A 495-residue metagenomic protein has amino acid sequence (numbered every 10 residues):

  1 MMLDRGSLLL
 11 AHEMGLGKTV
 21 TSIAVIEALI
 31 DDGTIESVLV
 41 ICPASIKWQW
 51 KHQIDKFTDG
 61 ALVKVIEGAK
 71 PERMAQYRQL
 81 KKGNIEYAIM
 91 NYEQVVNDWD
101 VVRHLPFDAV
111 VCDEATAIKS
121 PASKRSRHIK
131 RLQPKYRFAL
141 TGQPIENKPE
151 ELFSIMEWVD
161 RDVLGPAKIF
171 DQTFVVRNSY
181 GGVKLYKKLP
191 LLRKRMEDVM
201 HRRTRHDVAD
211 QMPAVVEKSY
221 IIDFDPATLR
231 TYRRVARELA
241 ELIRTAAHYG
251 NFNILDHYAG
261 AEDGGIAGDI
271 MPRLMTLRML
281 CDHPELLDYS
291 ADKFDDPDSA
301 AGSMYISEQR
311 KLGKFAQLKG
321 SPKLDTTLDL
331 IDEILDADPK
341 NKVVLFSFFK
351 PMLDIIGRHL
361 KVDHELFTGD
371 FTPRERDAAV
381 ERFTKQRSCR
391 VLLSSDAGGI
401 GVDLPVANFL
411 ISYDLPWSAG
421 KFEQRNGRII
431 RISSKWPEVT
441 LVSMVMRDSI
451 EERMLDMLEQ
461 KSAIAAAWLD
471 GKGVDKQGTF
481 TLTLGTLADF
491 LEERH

Functional and structural regions predicted by a protein language model:
M1-A11: Conserved pre-motif I regulatory segment
S7, L16-S123, P134, D171-V183 (+10 more regions): SF2 helicase/translocase NTPase motor core, specifically the RecA-like lobe 1 inter-motif segment between Walker
G15, E93-V96, T116-K119, Q143-P144 (+4 more regions): Catalytic acidic motif of RecA-like/P-loop NTPases
I26, I30, T34, D210-R233 (+3 more regions): Conserved Helicase C-terminal RecA-like lobe
I89-H104, K124-K130, P134, A139 (+7 more regions): Inter-lobe coupling linker of SF2 helicases/translocases
L105-F107, E151-S154, V402-L415, V439-S443: A short beta-strand element within the Helicase C-terminal
L105-V175, P416, I429-R431: Signature of the SF2 helicase/ATPase Hel1-core->accessory helical subdomain module
A419-V439, L458: Conserved SF2 helicase motif VI
